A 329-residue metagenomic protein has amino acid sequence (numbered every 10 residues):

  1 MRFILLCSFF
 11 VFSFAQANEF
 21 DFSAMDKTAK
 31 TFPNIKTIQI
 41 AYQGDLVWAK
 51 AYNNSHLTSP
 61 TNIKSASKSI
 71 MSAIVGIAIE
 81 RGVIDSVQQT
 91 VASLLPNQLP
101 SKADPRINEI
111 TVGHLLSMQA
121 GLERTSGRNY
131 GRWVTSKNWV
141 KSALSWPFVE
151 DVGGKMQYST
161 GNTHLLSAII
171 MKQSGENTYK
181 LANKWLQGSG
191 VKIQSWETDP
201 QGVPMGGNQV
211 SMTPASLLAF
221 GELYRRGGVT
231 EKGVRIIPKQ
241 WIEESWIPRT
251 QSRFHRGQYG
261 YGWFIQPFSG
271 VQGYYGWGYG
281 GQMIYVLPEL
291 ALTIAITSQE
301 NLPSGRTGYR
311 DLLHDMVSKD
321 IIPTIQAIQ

Functional and structural regions predicted by a protein language model:
I4-S13: Bacterial N-terminal signal peptides
D26-H56, I284-Y285, A291-A295: A short, well-structured edge-of-sheet supersecondary motif
G44, N62-V87, L115, L166-I170 (+1 more regions): Active-site SXXK
R81-A120, S145, S174-N208, M212: Active-site helix/loop module of the DD-peptidase/beta-lactamase fold, centered on the serine-lysine SxxK catalytic
G82-V87, S126-G127, M171-N183, G228-P238 (+1 more regions): Structural helix-adjacent loops and short alpha-helical linkers that scaffold large soluble proteins
N162-I169, N208-V229, Q282, V286-S298: Active-site-proximal alpha-helical segments within enzyme catalytic domains
I242-A295: Active-site Gly/Thr loop motif
G278-Q329: Structured C-terminal helix/loop/strand segments within mature extracytoplasmic catalytic/sensor domains
